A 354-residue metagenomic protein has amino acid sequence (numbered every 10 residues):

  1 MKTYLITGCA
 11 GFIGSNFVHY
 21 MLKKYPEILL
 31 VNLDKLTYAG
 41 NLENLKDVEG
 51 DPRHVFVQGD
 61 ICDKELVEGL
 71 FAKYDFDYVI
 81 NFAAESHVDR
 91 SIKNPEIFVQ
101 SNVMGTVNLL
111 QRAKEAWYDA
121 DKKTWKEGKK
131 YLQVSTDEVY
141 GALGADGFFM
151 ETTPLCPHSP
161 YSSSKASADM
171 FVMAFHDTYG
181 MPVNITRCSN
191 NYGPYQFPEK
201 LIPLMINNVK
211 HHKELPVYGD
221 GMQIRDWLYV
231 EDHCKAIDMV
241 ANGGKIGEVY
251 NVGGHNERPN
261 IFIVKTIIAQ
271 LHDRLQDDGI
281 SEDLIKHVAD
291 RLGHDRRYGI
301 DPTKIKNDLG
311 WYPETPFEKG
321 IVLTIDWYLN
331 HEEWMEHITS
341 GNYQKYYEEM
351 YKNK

Functional and structural regions predicted by a protein language model:
M1-N191, E231, A241, L323 (+2 more regions): N-terminal Rossmann-like NAD(P)+-binding domain of SDR-like oxidoreductases, especially those catalyzing
T3-Y4, F17, L30, G59 (+3 more regions): C-terminal substrate-binding subdomain of Rossmann-fold SDR/epimerase-dehydratase oxidoreductases
G8, S162-S163, Q196, W227 (+1 more regions): Residue-level marker of alpha-helix boundaries and capping positions
L36, N190-G193, Q223-I224, R291-L292: Short histidine/acidic/glycine/proline-rich micro-motifs that form metal- and phosphate-coordinating active-site loops
N41, G50, A145, P194-P198 (+3 more regions): Residue-level signature of the cytosolic catalytic core of signaling kinases
N41, S91, A142, P194-P198 (+3 more regions): Alpha-helix N-cap/helix-start motif
V48, G147, P198-I206: A glycine/serine/threonine-rich, flexible loop-to-helix segment that serves as the NAD(P) cofactor-binding "lid"
Y118-K123, G141-A145, G180, Q196 (+2 more regions): Proline-centered turn/helix-capping motifs that create local helix->coil transitions or kinks
